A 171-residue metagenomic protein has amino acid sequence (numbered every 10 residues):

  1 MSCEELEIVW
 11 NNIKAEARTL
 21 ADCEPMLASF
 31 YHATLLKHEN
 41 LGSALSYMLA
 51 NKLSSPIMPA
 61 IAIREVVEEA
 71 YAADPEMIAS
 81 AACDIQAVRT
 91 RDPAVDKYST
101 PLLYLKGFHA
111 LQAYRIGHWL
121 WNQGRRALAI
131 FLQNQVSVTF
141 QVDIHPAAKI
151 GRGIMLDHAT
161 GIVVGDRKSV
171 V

Functional and structural regions predicted by a protein language model:
M1-Q135: Terminal amphipathic alpha-helical/low-complexity segments used for targeting or macromolecular assembly
Q133-G165: A mid-sequence, solvent-exposed acidic-amphipathic segment
K168-V171: Conserved small/polar residues in nucleotide/adenosyl-binding loops
